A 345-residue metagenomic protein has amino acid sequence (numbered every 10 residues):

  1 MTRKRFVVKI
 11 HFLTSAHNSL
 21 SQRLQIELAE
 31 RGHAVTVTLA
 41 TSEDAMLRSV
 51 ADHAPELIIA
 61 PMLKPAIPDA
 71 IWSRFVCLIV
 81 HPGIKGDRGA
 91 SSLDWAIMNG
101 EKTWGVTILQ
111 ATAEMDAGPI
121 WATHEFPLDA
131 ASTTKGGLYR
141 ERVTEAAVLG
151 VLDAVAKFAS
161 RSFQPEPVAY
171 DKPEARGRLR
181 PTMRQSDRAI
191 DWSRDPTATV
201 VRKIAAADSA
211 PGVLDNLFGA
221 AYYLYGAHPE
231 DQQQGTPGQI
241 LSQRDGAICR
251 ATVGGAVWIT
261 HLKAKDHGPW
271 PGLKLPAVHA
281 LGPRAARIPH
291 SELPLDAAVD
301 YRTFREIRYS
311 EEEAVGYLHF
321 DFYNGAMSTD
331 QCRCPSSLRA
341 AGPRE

Functional and structural regions predicted by a protein language model:
R3-F6, F12-T14, R188-F304: An anion-binding loop in the catalytic cleft
K9-H11, P61-G177: Donor/substrate-binding cores of folate-linked one-carbon enzymes
L13-H17, A40-T41, P61-M62, D187 (+2 more regions): Structural motif
N18-L24: Short N-terminal binding/cap micro-motifs at the start of the first secondary-structure element
A34-A45: A short beta-strand-loop structural module common to alpha/beta enzyme folds
D52-L57: Short acidic/histidine-rich motifs immediately flanking catalytic phosphotransfer sites in two-component signaling
K172-I190: Flexible, acidic loop-helix segments that line cofactor/substrate-binding pockets
A280-E345: Conserved CoA-thioester-binding segment of acyl-CoA-metabolizing enzymes
